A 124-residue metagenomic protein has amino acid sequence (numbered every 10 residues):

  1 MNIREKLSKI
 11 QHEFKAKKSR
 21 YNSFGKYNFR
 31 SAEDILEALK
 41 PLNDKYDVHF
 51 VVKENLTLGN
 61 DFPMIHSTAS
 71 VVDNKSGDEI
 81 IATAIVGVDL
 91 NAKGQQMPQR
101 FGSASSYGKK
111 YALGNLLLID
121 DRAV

Functional and structural regions predicted by a protein language model:
M1-V124: Polyanion-binding surfaces on beta-sheet-dominated domains and ring/shell assemblies
